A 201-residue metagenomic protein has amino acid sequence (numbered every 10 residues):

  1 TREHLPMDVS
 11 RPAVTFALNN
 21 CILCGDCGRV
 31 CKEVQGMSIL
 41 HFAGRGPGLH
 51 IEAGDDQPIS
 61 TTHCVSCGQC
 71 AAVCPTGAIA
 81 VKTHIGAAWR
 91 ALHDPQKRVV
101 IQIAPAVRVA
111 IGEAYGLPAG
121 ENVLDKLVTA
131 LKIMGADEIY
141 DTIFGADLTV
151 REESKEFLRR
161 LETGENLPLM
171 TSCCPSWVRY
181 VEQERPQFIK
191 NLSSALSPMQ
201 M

Functional and structural regions predicted by a protein language model:
T1-P58: Ferredoxin-type iron-sulfur electron-transfer modules and their immediate structural context
R2-V14, D56-Q69, D125-E138, W177: Short, charge-rich amphipathic segments
S10-F16, A53, Q69, E113-A114 (+1 more regions): Glycine- and acidic
V14-N20, G54-C64, G77-A78, L117-E121 (+2 more regions): Hydrophobic alpha-helical scaffolding
N19-V34, T62-G77, A146, S172-S176: Local cysteine-cluster metal-coordination motifs and their immediate loop/turn environment, predominantly Fe-S cluster
V34, F42-R45, G54, C67 (+5 more regions): Generic beta-strand/beta-sheet core signal
G44-E52, I59-G68, A78-H93: Terminal amphipathic helices with adjacent charged low-complexity linkers/tails
V81-M201: Iron-sulfur-associated redox domains of electron-transfer enzymes in respiratory and anaerobic energy metabolism
